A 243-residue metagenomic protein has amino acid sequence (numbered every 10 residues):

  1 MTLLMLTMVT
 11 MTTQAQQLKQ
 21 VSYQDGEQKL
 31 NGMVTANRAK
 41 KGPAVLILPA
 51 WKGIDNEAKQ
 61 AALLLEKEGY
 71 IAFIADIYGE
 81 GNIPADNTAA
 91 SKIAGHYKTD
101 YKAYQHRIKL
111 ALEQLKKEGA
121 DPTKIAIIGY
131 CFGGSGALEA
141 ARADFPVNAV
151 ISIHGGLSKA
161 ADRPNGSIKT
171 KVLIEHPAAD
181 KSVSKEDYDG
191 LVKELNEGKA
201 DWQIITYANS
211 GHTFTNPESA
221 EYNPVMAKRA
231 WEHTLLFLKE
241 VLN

Functional and structural regions predicted by a protein language model:
M1-Q17: Bacterial Sec-dependent N-terminal signal peptides
Q20-E118, T213, E218: Serine-hydrolase catalytic machinery in alpha/beta-hydrolase-like enzymes
A61, S184-E194: Short alpha-helix in the alpha/beta-hydrolase fold that links the catalytic acid
K109-I168: Primarily recognizes the serine-hydrolase "nucleophile elbow" in alpha/beta-hydrolase and SGNH/GDSL folds
S167-V172, G198-D201: Short, proline-enriched alpha-helix->beta-strand connector loops that line the catalytic pocket of alpha/beta-hydrolase
I174-H176: Short beta-strand/loop motif that positions the catalytic acidic residue of the alpha/beta-hydrolase fold
A179-V183: Acidic catalytic loop of the alpha/beta-hydrolase fold
N196-N243: C-terminal catalytic histidine-bearing segment of alpha/beta-hydrolase fold enzymes
